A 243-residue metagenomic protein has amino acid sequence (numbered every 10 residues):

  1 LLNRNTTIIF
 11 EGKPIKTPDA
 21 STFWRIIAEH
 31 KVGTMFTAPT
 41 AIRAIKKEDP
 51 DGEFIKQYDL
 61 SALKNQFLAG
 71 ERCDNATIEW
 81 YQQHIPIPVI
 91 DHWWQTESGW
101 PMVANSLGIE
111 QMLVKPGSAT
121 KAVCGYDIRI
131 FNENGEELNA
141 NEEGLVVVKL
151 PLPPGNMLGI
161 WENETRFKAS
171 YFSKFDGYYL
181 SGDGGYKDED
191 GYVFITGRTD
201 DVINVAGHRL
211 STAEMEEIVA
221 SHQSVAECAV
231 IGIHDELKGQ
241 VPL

Functional and structural regions predicted by a protein language model:
L2-N5, W24, V32-T37, K46-L113 (+3 more regions): Gly/Ser/Thr-rich phosphate-binding loop
N5-I26, R209-M215: ATP-dependent adenylate-forming carboxylate-activation enzymes
S21-W24, I55-Q57, K168, E216: Short hydrophobic/charged patches on amphipathic alpha-helices used for structural packing and interfaces
A28, M35, L152-P153, G177 (+1 more regions): AMP-binding/adenylate-forming catalytic core of the ANL superfamily
E48, E164, H222-Q223: Acidic-histidine catalytic/liganding microenvironments
G70, W94, T120, D183 (+1 more regions): Active-site glycine-centered loops adjacent to acidic/histidine catalytic or metal-binding residues that shape
Q111-S118, S170-Y171: Short, P/G- and charge-enriched loop/turn segments at secondary-structure junctions
K121-G125, E136-Y171, L210: Conserved ATP/PPi-binding loop(s) of AMP-dependent carboxylate-activating enzymes
